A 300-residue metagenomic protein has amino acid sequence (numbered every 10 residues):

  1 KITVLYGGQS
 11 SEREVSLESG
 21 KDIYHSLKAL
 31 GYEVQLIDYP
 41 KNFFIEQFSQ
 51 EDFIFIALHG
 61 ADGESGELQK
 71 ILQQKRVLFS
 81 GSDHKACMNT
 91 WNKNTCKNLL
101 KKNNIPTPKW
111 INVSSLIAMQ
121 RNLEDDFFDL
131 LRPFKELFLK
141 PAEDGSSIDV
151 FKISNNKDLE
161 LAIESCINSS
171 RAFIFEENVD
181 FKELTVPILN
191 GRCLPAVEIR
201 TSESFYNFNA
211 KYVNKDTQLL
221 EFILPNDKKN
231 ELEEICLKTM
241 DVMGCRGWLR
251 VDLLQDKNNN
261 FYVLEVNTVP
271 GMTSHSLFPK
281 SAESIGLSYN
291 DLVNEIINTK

Functional and structural regions predicted by a protein language model:
K1-W91, T95, S114-D126: ATP-binding N-terminal substructure of ATP-dependent carboxylate-amine bond-forming enzymes
I2-L5, V34, S49, N89-E176 (+1 more regions): Active-site nucleotide/adenylate-binding loops and adjacent lid/helix of ATP-dependent enzymes
L58-A61, P141-A142, E177, M240-G244: Short Gly/Pro-enriched turn/cap motifs at secondary-structure boundaries
S147, S202, N267-S281: Glycine-rich phosphate/pyrophosphate-binding beta-alpha loops
F151-E234, Q255-Y262: Phosphate-binding site of ATP-dependent enzymes
E177, V186-I188, D241-M272, A282: Conserved metal-phosphate-binding beta-hairpin within the catalytic cores of diverse ATP-dependent phosphoryl-transfer
L292-K300: Cysteine/selenocysteine-centered motifs that mediate thiol-based redox chemistry or coordinate metal-sulfur cofactors
